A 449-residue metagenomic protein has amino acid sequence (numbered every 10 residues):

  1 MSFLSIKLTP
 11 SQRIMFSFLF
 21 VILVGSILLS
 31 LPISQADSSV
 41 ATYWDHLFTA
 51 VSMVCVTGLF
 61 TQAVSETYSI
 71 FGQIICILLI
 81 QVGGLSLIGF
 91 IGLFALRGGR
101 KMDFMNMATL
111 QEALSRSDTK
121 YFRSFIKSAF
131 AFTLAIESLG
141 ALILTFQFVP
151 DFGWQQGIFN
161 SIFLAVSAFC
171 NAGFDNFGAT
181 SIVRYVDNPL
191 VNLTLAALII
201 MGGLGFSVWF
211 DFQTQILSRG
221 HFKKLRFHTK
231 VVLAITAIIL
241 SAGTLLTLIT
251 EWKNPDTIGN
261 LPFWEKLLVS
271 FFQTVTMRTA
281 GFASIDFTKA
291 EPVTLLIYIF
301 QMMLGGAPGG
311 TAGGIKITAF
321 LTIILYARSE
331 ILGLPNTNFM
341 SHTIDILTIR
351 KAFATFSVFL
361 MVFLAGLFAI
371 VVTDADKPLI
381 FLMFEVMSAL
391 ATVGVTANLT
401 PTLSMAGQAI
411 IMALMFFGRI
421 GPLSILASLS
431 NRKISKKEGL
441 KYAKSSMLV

Functional and structural regions predicted by a protein language model:
M1-V449: Membrane-proximal intracellular helices of multi-pass ion channels
